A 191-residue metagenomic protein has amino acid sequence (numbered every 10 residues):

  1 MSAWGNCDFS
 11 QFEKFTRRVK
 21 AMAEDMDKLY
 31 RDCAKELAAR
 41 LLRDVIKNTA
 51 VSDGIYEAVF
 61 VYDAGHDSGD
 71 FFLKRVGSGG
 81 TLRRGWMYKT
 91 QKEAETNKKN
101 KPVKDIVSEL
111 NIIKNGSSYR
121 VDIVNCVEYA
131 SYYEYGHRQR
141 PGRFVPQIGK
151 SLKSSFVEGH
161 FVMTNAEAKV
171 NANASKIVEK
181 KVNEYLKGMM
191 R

Functional and structural regions predicted by a protein language model:
M1-D25: N-terminal, Lys/Arg- and Ser/Thr-rich interaction peptides
S10, R83, A130-E134, V157 (+1 more regions): Generic, ordered loop/turn and secondary-structure boundary motif
S10-T16, F72, V145, V157 (+1 more regions): Compositionally biased, low-structure terminal segments
R17-S151, M190-R191: Short, low-complexity, charged/polar segments at coil/turn and helix-coil boundaries
Q139-R191: Lipid-handling modules and contact-site tethers
